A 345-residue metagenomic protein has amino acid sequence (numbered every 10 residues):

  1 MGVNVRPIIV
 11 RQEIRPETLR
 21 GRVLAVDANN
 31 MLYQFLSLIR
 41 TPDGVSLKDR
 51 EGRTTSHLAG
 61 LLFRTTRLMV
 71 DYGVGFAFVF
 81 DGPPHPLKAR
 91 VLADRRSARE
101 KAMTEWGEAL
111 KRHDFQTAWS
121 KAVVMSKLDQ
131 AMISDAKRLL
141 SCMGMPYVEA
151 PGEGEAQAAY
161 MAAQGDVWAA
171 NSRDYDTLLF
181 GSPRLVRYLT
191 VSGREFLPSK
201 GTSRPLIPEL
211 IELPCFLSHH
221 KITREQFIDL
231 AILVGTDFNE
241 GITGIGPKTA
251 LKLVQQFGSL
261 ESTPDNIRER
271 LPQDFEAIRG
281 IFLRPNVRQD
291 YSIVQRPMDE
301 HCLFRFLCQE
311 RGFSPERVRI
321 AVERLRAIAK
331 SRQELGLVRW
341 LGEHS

Functional and structural regions predicted by a protein language model:
G2-I14, T18-Q164, P183, V191: Noncatalytic, basic helical substrate-engagement surface that gates or grips nucleic-acid strands
V3, I9, E13-R20, G201-S345: Non-catalytic nucleic-acid-binding/docking modules located in mid-to-C-terminal regions of nucleic-acid enzymes
E51, T177-F180, V191-S203, E212: Conserved NTP-donor binding/palm subdomain of two-metal-ion nucleotidyltransferases/polymerases, i.e., the charged
T104-S120, L197-C215: Charged, glycine/proline-rich intrinsically disordered loops and linkers
D166-W168: Glycine-enriched alpha-helix->loop->beta-strand junction motifs that scaffold or abut catalytic
